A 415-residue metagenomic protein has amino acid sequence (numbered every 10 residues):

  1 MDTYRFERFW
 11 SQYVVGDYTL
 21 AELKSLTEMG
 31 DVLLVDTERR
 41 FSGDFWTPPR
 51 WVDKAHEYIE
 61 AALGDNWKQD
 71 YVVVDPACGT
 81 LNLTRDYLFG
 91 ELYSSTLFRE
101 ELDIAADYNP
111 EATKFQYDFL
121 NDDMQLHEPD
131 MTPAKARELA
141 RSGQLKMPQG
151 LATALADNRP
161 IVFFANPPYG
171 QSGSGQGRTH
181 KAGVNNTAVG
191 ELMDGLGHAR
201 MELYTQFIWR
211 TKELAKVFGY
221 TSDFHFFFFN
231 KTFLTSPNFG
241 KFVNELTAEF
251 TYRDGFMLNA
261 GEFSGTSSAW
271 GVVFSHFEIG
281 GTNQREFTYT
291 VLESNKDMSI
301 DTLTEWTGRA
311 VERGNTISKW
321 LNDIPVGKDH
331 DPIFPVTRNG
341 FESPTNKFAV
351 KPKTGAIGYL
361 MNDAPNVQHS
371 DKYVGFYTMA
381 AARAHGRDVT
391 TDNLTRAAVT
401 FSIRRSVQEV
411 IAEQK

Functional and structural regions predicted by a protein language model:
M1-V35: Long recognition/docking surfaces used for binding and targeting
G30-R40, A188-D194: Short glycine/proline-rich turn/loop motifs
E38, K216, G271-K415: C-terminal substrate-recognition regions of SAM-dependent nucleic acid methyltransferases
F41, T47-M131: Conserved S-adenosyl-L-methionine
H56, Y71-Y87, F119, T132-T187 (+4 more regions): Conserved proline-anchored active-site loop of SAM-dependent methyltransferases that bridges a beta-strand
L92, N109-P110, R178-A182, G240-L246 (+1 more regions): Short secondary-structure boundary/capping segments
D194-N259: Conserved Class I SAM-dependent methyltransferase catalytic core
T235-S236, G240, A248-T288: Class I S-adenosyl-L-methionine
